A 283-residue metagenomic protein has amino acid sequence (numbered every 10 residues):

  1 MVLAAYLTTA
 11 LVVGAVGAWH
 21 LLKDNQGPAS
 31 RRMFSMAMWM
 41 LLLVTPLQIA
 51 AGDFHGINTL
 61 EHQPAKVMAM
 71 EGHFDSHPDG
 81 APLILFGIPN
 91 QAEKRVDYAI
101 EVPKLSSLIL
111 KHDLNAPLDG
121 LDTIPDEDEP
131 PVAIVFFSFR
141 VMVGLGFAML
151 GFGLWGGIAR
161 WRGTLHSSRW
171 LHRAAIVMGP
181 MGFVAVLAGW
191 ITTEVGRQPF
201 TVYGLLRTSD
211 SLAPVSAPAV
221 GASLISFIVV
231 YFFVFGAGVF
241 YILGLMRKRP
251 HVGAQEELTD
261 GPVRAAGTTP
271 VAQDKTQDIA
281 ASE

Functional and structural regions predicted by a protein language model:
V2-A4, N90-F147, L224: Individual transmembrane alpha-helix segments
V2-E61: Internal alpha-helical transmembrane segments
M40-I109: Aromatic-rich transmembrane-lumenal/periplasmic boundary elements in polytopic membrane proteins
A50-H62, T192-V195, Y241-G253: Juxtamembrane/interface segments at transmembrane-helix termini
E129, T201-A222: Short, membrane-exposed interhelical loops at transmembrane-helix boundaries
P131-W190, G221-L245, S282: C-terminal substrate/ligand-recognition segments
A188-R207: Juxtamembrane non-transmembrane "cap" segments at the membrane-aqueous interface of multi-pass membrane proteins
E257-E283: Long, low-complexity, intrinsically disordered cytosolic termini of multi-pass membrane proteins
